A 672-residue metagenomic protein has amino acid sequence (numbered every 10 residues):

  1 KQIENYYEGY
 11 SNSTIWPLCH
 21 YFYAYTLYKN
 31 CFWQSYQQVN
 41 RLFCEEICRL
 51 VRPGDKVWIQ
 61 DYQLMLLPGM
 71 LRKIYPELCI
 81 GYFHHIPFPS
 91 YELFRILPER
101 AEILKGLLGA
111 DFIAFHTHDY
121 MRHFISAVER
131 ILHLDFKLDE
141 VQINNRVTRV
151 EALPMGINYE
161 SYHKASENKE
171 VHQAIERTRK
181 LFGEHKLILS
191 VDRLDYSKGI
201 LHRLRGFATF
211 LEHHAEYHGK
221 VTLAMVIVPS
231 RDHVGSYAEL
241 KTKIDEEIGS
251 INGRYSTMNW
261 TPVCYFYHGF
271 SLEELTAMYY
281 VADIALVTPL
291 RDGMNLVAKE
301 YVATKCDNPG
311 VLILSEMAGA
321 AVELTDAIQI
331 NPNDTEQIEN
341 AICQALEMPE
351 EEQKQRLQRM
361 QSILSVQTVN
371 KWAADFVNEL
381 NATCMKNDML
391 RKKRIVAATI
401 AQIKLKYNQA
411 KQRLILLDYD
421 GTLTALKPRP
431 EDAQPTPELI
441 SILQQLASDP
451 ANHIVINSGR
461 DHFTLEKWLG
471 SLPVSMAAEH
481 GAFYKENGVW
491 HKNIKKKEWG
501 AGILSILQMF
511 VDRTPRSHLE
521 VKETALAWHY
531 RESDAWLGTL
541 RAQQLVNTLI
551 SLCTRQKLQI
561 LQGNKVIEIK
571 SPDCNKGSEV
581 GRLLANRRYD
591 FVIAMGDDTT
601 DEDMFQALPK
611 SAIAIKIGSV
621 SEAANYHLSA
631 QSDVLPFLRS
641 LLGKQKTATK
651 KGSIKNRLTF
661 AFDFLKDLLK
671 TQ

Functional and structural regions predicted by a protein language model:
K1-R394, V634: Catalytic cores of carbohydrate-active enzymes across secretory and cytosolic contexts
A24-V39, T424-D432, N564-P572: Glycine-rich phosphate-binding "P-loop"
I244, S362-Y419, E438, K655-L669: Non-catalytic pre-domain segments flanking phosphatase-related domains
Q434-T524: Active-site phosphate-binding/coordination module
T436, K485-N487, P572, G577-Q672: Mg2+-dependent phosphoryl-transfer enzymes with acidic/Ser/Thr/Gly-rich catalytic loops
E479, K485-A501, S505, L561-Y589: Substrate-recognition "cap/lid" segment bordering the active-site pocket of phosphatases
L507, R541-I550: Short amphipathic alpha-helices in soluble, non-transmembrane regions that often serve as interface/regulatory elements
S517-W536, K557-K570: Charged, glycine-interspersed solvent-exposed loop segments at helix/strand-loop junctions that cap or gate access
